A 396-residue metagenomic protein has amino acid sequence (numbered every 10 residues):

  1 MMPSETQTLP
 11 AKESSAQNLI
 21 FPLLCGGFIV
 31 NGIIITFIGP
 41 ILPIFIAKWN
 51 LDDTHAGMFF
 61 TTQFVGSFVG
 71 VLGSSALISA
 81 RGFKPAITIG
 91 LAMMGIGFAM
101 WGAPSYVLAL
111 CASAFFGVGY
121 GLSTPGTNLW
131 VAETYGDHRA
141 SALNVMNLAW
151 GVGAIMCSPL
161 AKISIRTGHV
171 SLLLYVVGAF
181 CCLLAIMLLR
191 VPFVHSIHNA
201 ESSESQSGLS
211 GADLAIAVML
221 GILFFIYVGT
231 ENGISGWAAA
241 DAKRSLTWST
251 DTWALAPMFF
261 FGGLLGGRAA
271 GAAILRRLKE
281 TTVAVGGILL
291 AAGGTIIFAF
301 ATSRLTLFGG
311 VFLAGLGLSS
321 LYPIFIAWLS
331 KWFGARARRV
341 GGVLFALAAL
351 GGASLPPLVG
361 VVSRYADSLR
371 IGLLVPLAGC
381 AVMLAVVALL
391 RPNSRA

Functional and structural regions predicted by a protein language model:
I38-G39, D213-M258, G262-G266: Extracytoplasmic gate region of multi-pass secondary transporters
F45-I46, L77-I78, L160-G168, A242-K243 (+3 more regions): Interfacial helix-cap and linker-helix signal at transmembrane-aqueous boundaries of multi-pass secondary transporters
Q63-V65, G151-V152, F260-G262, G266 (+1 more regions): Short hydrophobic/small-residue motifs within alpha-helical transmembrane segments of multi-pass transporter-like
V69-V107: Conserved MFS/SLC helix-loop-helix module at the cytosolic interface between two early adjacent transmembrane helices
P85-A99, T282-I297: Structural signature of the two symmetry-related core transmembrane helices
G102-A112, F300-G309: Helix-loop junctions at membrane interfaces in 12-TM secondary transporters
Y106, H138, V145-S196: Helix-loop-helix hairpin linking two adjacent transmembrane segments in secondary transporters
S113-L148: Cytoplasmic helix-loop-helix junction between adjacent transmembrane helices in 12-TM secondary transporters
